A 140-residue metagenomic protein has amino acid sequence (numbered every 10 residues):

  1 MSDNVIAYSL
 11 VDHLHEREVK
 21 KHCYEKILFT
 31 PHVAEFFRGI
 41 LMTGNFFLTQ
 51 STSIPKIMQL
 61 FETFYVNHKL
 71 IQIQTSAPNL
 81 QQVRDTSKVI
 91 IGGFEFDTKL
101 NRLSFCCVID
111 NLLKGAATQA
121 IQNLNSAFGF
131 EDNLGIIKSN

Functional and structural regions predicted by a protein language model:
M1-C106: C-terminal substrate-binding/catalytic lobe of Rossmann-fold NAD(P)-dependent oxidoreductases
Q81-N140: C-terminal helical cap and adjacent loop that interface with cofactors, partners, or active-site loops
